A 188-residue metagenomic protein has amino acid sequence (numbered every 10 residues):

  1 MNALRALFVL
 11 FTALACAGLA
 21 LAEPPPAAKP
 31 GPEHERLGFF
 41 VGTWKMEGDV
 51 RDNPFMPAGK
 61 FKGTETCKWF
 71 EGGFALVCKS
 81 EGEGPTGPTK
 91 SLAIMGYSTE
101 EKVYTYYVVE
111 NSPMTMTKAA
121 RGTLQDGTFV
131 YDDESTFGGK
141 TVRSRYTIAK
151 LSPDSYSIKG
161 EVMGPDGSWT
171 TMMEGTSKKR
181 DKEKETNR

Functional and structural regions predicted by a protein language model:
M1-A6: Positively charged n-region of N-terminal signal peptides that target proteins for export
L7-G18: Bacterial N-terminal signal peptides
L21-R188: Hydrophobic small-molecule pocket/channel-lining residues, especially in calycin-type beta-barrels
